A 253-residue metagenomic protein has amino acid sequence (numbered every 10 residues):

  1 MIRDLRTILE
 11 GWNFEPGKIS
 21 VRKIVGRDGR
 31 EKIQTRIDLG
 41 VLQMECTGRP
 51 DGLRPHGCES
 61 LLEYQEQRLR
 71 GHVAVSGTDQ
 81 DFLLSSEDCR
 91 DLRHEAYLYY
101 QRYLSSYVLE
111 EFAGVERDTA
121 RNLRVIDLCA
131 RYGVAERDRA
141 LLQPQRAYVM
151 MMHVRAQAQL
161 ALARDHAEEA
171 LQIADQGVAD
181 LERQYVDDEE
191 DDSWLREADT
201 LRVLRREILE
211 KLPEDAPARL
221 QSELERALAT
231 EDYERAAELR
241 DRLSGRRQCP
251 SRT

Functional and structural regions predicted by a protein language model:
M1-C129, D175: N-terminal alpha-helical interaction modules that lie
H72-G77, A147-A163, S193-A218: Alpha-helical linker/edge segments of TPR/alpha-solenoid repeat scaffolds and analogous pre-/post-domain helices
L84-S86, R131-A147, V186-E197: Acidic, Ser/Thr-rich low-complexity linear motifs
S85, L92-R93, A140, P144-Y148 (+2 more regions): Inter-repeat boundary and helix-capping residues of tandem alpha-helical solenoids
L92, Y99-Y100, D118, A147 (+2 more regions): TPR repeat positional signature
R102-S106, E110, M151, A156-A161 (+1 more regions): Conserved small-residue packing positions in alpha-helical repeats and bundles
V115, N122, C129, Q176-Y185 (+2 more regions): Alpha-helical solenoid scaffolds that mediate protein-protein interactions, centered on TPR/SEL1-like repeats but also
